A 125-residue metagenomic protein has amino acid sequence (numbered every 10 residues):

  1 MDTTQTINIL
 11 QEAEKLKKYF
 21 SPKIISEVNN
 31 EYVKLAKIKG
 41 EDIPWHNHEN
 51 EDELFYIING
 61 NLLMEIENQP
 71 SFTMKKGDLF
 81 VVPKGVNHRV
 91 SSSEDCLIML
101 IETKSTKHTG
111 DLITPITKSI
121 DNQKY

Functional and structural regions predicted by a protein language model:
M1-K34, P115-Y125: A short, N-terminal "cap"/entry segment at the start of jelly-roll beta-barrel domains of the cupin/DSBH fold
Y19, Y32-E49: Conserved short histidine dyad/triad with adjacent acidic residue
N29, I58-N59, K75-K76, E94 (+1 more regions): A cytosolic small-molecule/anion-sensing beta-strand core signal
V33, I43-W45, G60-E65, L79-F80: Short beta-strand segments in beta-sandwich/barrel cores
K37-I38, H48-M64, I101: Short, conserved beta-strand element in jelly-roll/cupin
N47-N50, S92-E94: Short glycine/proline-enriched turns and hinge-like loops at secondary-structure junctions
N68-K84: Short acidic-glycine-tyrosine-enriched beta hairpin
K84-L112: Ligand-binding loop in jelly-roll beta-barrel domains
